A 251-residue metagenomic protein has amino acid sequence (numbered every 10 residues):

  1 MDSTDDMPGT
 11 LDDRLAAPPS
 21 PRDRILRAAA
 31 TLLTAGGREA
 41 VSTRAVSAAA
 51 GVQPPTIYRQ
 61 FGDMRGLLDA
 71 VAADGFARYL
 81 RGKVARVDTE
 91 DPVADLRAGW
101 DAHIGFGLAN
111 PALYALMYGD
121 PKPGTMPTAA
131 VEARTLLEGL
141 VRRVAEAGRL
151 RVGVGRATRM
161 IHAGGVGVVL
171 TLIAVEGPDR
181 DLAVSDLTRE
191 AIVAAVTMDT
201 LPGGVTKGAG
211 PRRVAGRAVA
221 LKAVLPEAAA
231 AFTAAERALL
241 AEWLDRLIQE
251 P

Functional and structural regions predicted by a protein language model:
D2-D5, G139-R142, G177-P251: C-terminal peripheral helix-coil segments that are non-catalytic and often amphipathic
D5-D13, A40-S42, M64: Short glycine/proline-centered loop/turn elements that form peptide/ligand docking sites
P21-A29, V46, V71-G75, Y79 (+2 more regions): Generic hydrophobic, amphipathic alpha-helix propensity
R24, L32, G36-G66, A70: Helix-turn-helix
A28-L32, F106: Short amphipathic alpha-helical elements of helix-turn-helix/winged-helix folds
A70, R81-L113, K122-T125, E132-R134 (+1 more regions): Hydrophobic alpha-helical connector segments
A115-Y118, G153, G204-V205: Short, hydrophobic secondary-structure boundary micro-motifs
K122-I173, D181-V196: Amphipathic alpha-helical packing segments from all-alpha helical-bundle domains
